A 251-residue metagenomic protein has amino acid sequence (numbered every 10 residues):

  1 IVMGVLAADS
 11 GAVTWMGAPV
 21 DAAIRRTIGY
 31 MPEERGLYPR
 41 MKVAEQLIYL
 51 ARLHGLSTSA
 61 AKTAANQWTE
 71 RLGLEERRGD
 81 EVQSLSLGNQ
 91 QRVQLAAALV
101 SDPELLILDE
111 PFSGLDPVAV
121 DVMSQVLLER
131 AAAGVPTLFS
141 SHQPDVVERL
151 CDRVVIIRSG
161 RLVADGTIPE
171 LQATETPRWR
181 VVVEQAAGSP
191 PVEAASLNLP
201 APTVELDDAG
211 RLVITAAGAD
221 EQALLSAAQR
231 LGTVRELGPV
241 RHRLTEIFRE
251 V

Functional and structural regions predicted by a protein language model:
M3: Helix-to-loop junction immediately C-terminal to a conserved catalytic motif
G11-I24: Conserved ABC transporter NBD signature motif
I48, R52, A60-R77: Conserved ABC ATPase "signature" region
L106-E110: Catalytic Walker B motif of ABC-type/P-loop ATPase nucleotide-binding domains
D165-G166: ABC ATPase "signature
T176-V251: Short, charged/small-residue-rich alpha-helical element at the C-terminal edge of ABC transporter nucleotide-binding
